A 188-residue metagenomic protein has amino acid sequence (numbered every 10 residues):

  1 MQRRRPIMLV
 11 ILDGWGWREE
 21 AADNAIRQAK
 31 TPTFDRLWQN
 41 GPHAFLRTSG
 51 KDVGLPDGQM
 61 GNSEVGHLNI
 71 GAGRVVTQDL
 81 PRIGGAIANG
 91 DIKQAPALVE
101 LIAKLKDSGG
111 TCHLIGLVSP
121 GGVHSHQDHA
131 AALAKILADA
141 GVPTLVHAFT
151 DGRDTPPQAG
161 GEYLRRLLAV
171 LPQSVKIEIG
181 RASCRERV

Functional and structural regions predicted by a protein language model:
Q2-M8, G16-R185: Active-site nucleophile/metal-coordination loop of metallo-enzymes that catalyze phosphate/sulfate and related
I11: Generic enzyme active-site microenvironment
